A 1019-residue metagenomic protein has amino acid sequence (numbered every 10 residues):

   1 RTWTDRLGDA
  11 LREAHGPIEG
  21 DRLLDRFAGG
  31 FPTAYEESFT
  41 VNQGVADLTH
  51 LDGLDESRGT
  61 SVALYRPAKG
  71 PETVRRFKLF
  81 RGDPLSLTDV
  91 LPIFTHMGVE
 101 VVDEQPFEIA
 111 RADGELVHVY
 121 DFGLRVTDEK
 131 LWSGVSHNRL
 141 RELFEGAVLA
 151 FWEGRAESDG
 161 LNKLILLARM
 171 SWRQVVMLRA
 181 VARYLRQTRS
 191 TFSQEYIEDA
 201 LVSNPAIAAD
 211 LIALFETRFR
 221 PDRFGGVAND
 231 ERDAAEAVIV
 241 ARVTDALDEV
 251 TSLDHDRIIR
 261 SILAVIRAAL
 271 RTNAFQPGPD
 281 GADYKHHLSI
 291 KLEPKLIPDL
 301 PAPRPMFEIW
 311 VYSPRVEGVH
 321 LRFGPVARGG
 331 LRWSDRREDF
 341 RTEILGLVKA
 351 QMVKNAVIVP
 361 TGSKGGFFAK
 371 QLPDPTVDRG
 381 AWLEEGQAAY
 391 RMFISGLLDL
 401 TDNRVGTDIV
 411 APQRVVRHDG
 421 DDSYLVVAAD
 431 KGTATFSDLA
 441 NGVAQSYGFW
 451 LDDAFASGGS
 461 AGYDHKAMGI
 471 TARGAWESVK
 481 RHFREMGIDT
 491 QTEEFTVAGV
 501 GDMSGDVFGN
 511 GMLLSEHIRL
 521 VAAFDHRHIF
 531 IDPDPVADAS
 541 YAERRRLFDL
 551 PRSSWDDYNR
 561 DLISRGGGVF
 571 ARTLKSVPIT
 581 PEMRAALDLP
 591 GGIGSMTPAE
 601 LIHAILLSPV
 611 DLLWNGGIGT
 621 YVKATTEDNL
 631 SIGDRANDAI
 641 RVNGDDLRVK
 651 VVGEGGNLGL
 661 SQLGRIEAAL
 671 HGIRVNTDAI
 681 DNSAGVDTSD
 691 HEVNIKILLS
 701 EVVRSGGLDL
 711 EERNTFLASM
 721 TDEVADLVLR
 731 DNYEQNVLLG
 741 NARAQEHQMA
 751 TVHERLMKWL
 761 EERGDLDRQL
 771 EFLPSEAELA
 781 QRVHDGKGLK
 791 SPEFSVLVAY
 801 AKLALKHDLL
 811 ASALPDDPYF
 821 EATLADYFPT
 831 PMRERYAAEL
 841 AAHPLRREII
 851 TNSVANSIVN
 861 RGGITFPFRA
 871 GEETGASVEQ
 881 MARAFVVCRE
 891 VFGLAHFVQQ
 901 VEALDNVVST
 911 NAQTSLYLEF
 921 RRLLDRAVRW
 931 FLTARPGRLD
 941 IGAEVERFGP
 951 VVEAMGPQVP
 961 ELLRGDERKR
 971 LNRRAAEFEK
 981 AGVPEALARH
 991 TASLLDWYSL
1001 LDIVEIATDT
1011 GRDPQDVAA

Functional and structural regions predicted by a protein language model:
R1, R76-K78, I165-L166, R179-R183 (+5 more regions): Short glycine-rich or small-residue beta-strand-to-loop segments that form or flank ligand, phosphate, metal/Fe-S
R1-V99, Q105-R315, P325-S334, G380-E385 (+3 more regions): Non-catalytic interaction/regulatory segments
T2, H96-V99, S136-A147, P303-V348 (+6 more regions): Extended active-site and interfacial segments that coordinate phosphate-rich ligands in large catalytic machineries
H50, T60-A68, K78-R81, D89-L91 (+11 more regions): Generic recognition of flexible, low-complexity loop/linker segments
D52-L85, G98, P205-I212, T217-G281 (+9 more regions): Ordered core of a single globular domain
L85, D89, R139, L143 (+21 more regions): Conserved active-site and cofactor/substrate-binding residues in soluble primary-metabolism enzymes
D89-V101, D299-T361, F367-K370, A434-S437 (+5 more regions): Internal mixed beta-strand/loop scaffold within catalytic domains of large alpha/beta enzymes
P375-T376, G386-Q387, L398-G420, T433-A1019: Non-transmembrane, aqueous-exposed alpha-helical and coiled segments at domain scale
